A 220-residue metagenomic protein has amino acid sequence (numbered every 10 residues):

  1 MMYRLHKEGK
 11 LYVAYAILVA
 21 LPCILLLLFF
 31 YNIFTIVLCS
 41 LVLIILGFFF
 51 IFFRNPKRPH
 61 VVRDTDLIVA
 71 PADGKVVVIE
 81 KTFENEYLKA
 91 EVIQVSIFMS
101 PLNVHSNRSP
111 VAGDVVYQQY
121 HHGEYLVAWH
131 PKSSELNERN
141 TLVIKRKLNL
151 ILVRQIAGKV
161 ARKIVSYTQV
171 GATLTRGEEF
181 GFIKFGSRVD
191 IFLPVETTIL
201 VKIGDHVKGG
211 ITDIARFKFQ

Functional and structural regions predicted by a protein language model:
M1-Q220: Contiguous, well-folded functional domains in the mature portion of proteins
